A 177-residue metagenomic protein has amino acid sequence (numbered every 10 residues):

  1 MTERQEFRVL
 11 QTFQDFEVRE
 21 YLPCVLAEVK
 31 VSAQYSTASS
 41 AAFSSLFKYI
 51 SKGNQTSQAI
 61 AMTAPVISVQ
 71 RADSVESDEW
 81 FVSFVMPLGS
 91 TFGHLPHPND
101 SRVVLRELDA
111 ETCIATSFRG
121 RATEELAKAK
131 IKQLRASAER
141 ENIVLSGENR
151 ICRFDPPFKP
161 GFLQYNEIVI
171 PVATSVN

Functional and structural regions predicted by a protein language model:
M1-N177: A solvent-exposed interaction/effector surface
